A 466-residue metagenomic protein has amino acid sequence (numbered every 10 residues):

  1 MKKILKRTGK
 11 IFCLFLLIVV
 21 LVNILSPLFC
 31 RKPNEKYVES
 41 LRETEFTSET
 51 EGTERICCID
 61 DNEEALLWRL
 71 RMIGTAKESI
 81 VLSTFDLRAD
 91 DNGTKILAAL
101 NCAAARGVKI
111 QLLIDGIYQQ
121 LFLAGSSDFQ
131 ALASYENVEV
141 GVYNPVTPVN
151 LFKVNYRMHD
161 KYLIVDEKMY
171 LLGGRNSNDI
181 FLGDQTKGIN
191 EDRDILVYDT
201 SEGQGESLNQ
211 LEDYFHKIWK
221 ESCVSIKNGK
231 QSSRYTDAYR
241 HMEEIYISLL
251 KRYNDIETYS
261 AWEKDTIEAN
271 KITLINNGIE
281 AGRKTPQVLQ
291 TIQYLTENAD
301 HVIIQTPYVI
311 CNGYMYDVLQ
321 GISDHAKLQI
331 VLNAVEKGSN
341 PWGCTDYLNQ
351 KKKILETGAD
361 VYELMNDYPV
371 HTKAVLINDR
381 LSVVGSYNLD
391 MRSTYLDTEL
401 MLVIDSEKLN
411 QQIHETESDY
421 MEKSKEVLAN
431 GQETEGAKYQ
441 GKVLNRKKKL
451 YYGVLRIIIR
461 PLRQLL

Functional and structural regions predicted by a protein language model:
K2-E45, L455-L466: N-terminal membrane-anchoring alpha-helices
V19-P33, E49-E63, I304-N312: N-terminal-biased segments
E35-A76, D86-T296, N333-N378, Y387-T394 (+1 more regions): HKD-type phospholipase D/PLD-like phosphodiesterase module
E78-V81, M169, D300-I303, L381: Structural motif
V81, K109-L113, I303, Q329-V331: A structural signal for isolated positions on well-ordered beta-strands in alpha/beta enzyme cores
S225-I226, I304-Q305, Q329-I330, D360-L364 (+1 more regions): Acidic/polar loop patches that form or flank catalytic/metal-binding clefts of enzymes that bind anionic ligands
Q290-E336: Long, K/E/R/D-enriched contiguous segments that form extended
N366-Y368, T372, I377-L466: Long, C-terminal catalytic modules of enzymes
